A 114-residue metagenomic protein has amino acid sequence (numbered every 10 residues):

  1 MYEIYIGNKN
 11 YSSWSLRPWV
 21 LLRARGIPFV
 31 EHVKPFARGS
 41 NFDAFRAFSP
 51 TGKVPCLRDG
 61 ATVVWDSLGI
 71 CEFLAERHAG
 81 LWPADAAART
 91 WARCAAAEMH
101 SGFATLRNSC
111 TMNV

Functional and structural regions predicted by a protein language model:
M1-V114: GST-like domain detector, emphasizing the conserved glutathione-binding G-site in the N-terminal thioredoxin-like
